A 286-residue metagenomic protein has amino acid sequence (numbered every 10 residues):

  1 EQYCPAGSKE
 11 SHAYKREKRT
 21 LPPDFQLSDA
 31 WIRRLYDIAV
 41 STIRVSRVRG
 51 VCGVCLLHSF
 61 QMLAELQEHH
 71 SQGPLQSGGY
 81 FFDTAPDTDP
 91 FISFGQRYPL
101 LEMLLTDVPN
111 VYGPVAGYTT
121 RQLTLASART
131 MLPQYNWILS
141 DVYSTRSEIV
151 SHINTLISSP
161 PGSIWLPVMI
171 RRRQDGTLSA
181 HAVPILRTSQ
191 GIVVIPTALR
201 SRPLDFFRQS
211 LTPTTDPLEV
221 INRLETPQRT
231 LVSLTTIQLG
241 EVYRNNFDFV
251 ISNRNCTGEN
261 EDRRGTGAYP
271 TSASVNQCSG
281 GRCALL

Functional and structural regions predicted by a protein language model:
E1-G7, T155-S158, G162-I164, R173-L286: Active-site or metal-binding loop neighborhoods of secreted/extracellular toxin and effector enzymes
S8-S11, S28, S41, S46 (+18 more regions): Generic serine detector
H12-S144: Cysteine-nucleophile protease catalytic domains, especially the papain-like/related folds used in DUB/UBL proteases
I32, A39-V40, V45-V54, V108-V111 (+11 more regions): Extended aliphatic helical segments
P114, Y118-V183: ...with weaker cross-activation on analogous glycine-rich loops/strands in unrelated enzymes
